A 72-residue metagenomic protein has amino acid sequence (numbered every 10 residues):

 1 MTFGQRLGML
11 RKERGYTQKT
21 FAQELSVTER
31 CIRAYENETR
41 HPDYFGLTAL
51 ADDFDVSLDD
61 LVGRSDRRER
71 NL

Functional and structural regions predicted by a protein language model:
M1, K12-E13, H41: Short amphipathic helical patch at the helix-1/turn junction of helix-turn-helix
Q5-E24, A49: Short basic helix-loop element that most often maps to the first helix and adjoining turn of HTH DNA-binding modules
L7, F21-A22, I32-Y35, L61: Conserved hydrophobic/aromatic packing and binding residues within compact polymer-binding modules
E13, D52, V62-L72: Short, charged recognition helix plus adjacent turn of helix-turn-helix-like nucleic-acid-binding domains
S26, F45-D60: DNA major-groove recognition helix of helix-turn-helix/homeodomain DNA-binding modules
S26-H41: Recognition helix of helix-turn-helix/homeodomain-like DNA-binding domains that insert into the DNA major groove
